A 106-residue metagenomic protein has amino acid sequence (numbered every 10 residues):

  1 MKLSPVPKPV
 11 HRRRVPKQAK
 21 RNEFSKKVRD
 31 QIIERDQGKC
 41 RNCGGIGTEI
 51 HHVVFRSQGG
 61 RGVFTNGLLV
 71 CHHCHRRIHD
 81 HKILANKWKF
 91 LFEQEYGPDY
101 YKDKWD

Functional and structural regions predicted by a protein language model:
M1-K39, C43-G47, L84-D106: A boundary/linker detector
K39-L69, I78, K82: Histidine-centered nuclease catalytic patch
S57-H73, F90-W105: Short microdomains enriched in Cys/His and/or Lys/Arg
